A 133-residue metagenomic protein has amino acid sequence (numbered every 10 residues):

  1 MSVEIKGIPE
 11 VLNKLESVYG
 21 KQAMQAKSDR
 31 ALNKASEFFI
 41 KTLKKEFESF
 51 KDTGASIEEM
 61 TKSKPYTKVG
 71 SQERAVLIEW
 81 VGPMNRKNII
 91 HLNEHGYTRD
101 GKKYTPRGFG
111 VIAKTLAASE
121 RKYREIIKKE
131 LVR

Functional and structural regions predicted by a protein language model:
M1-L77, M84, H95-R133: Short, Lys/Arg-rich flexible segments
I89-H91: Aromatic/pi-system hotspot detector in well-structured domains
